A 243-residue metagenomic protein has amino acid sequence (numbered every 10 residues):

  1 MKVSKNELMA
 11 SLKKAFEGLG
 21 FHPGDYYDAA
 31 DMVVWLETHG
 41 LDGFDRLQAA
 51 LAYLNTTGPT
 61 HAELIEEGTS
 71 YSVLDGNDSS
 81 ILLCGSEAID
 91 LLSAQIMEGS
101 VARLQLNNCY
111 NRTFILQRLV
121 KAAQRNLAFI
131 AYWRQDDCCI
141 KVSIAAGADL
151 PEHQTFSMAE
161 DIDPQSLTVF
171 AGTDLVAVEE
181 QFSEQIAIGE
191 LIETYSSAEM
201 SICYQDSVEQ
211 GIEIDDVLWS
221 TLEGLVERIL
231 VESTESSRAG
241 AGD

Functional and structural regions predicted by a protein language model:
M1-E67, V73-L82: Long alpha-helical, hydrophobic tracts
K2, L91, Q95-G99, T113 (+2 more regions): Long hydrophobic alpha-helices with heptad-repeat/coiled-coil character
H22-P23, Y110-R112, D215: Short, structured coil/loop segments at alpha-helix boundaries
M32, R46-A49, Y53, V142 (+2 more regions): Solvent-exposed, non-transmembrane amphipathic alpha-helical segments
R46, A50-Q154, I162: A glycine-rich, acidic short-motif signal
H153-D243: Extended, charged low-complexity segments that frequently continue into or abut oligomerization scaffolds
